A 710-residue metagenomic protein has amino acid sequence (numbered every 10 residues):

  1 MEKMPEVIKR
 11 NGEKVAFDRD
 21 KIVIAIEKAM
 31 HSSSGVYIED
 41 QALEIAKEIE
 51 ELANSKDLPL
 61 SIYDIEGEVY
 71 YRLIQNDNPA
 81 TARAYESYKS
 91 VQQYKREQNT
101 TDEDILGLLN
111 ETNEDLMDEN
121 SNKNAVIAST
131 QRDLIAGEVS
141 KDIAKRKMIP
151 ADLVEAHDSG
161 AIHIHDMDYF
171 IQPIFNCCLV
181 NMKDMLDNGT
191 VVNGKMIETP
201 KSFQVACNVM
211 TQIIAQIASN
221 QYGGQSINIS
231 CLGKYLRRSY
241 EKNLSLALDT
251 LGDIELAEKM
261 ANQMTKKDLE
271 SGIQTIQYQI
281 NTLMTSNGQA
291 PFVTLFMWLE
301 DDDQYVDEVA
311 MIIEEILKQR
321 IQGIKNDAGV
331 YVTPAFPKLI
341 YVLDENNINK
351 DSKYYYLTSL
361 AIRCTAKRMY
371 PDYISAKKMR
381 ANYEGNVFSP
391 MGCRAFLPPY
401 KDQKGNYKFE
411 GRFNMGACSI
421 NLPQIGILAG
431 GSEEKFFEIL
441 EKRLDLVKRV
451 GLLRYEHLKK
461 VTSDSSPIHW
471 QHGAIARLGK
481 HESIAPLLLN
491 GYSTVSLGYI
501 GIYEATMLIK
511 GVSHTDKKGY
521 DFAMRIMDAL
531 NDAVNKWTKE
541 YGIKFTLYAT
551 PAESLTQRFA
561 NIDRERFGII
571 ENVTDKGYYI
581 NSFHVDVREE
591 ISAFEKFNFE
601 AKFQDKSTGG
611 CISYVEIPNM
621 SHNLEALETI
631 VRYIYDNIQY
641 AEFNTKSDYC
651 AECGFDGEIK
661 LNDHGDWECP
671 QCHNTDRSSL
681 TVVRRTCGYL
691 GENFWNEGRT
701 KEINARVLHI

Functional and structural regions predicted by a protein language model:
M1-T112, N704-H709: Charged, amphipathic alpha-helical regulatory modules used for macromolecular assembly or allosteric control
E27, K448, L452, Y503-M507: Amphipathic, well-packed alpha-helical segments that form the structural scaffold of globular domains
D40, L60-Y63, S493, K517 (+1 more regions): Short, solvent-exposed positions on alpha-helices
V91-G491, V512, D516-R677, T681-V682: Conserved catalytic cores of very large enzyme subunits
L269-I273, Q277, L508, R699-A705: Metallocofactor- and cofactor-centric catalytic cores in central/energy metabolism, strongly enriched
V495-L508, D528, R685: Contiguous, well-ordered alpha-helical segments that form the cores/surfaces of helical PPI scaffolds
H673-I710: Long insertion/accessory domains within large nucleic-acid-processing enzymes
